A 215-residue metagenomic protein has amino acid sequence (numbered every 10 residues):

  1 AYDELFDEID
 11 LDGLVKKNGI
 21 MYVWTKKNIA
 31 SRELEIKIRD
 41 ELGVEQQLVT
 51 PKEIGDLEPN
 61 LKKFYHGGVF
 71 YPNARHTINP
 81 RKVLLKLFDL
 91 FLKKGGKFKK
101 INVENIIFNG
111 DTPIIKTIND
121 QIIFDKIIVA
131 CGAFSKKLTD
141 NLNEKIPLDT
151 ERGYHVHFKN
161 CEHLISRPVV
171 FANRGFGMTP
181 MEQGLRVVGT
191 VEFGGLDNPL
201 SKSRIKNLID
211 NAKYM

Functional and structural regions predicted by a protein language model:
A1, N105-T112, Q121-I122, K126-M215: Active-site substrate-recognition segment that forms the wall of the catalytic cavity or substrate channel
A1-P51: Dinucleotide-binding Rossmann-like beta1-alpha1 core, especially the glycine-rich loop that anchors the ADP
K16-M21, F70-Y71, E192: Short linear capping/connector segments at secondary-structure termini
A30-L42, L61-K126: Helical element adjacent to the flavin cofactor pocket in flavoenzyme catalytic cores
E45-Q47, K97, K145: Conserved beta-strand segments of alpha/beta enzyme cores
D56-N60, R174-G177: Short beta-strand/turn micro-motifs at beta-sheet edges
